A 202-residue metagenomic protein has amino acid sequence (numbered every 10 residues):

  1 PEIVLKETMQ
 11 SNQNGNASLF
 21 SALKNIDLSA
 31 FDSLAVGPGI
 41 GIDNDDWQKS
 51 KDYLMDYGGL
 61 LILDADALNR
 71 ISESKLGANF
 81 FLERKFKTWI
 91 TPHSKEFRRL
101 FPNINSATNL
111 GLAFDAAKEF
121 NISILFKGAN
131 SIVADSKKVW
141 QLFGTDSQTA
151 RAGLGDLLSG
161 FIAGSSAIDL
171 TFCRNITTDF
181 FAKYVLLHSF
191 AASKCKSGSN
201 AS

Functional and structural regions predicted by a protein language model:
P1-G144: Glycine-rich phosphate/dinucleotide-binding loop and adjoining beta-alpha-beta core of small-molecule
G39-D43, N130, G155-L158, I162 (+1 more regions): Gly/Ser/Thr-rich beta-alpha loop segments that engage phosphate groups in nucleotides
H93, P102-N105, K118, I162-A167 (+1 more regions): Hydrophobic alpha-helix feature that most strongly marks membrane-spanning transmembrane helices and their immediate
R99, R151-L186: Short, small-residue alpha-helix embedded
G111, F172-I176, A201: Structural motif
K127, L187, G198: Adenosine-phosphate binding glycine-rich loop
Q141-G153: Short pre-catalytic strand/loop immediately N-terminal to key active-site residues, enriched for Gly-Thr
F190-S202: Charged C-terminal helix
